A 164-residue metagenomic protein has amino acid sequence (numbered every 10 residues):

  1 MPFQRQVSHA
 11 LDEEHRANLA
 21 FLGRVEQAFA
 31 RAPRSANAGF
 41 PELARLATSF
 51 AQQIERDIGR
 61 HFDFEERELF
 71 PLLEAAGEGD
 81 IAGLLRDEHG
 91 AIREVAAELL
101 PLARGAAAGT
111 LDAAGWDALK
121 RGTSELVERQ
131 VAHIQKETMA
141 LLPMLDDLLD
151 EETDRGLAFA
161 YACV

Functional and structural regions predicted by a protein language model:
M1-V164: Small-residue-biased structural context
